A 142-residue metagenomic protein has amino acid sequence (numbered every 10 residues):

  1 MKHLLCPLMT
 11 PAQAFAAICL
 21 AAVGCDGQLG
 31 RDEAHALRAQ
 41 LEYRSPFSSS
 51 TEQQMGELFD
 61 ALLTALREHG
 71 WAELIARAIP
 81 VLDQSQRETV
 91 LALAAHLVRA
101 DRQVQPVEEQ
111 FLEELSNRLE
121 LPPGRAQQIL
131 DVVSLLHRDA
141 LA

Functional and structural regions predicted by a protein language model:
M1-A142: Small-residue-enriched hydrophobic alpha-helices in membranes
